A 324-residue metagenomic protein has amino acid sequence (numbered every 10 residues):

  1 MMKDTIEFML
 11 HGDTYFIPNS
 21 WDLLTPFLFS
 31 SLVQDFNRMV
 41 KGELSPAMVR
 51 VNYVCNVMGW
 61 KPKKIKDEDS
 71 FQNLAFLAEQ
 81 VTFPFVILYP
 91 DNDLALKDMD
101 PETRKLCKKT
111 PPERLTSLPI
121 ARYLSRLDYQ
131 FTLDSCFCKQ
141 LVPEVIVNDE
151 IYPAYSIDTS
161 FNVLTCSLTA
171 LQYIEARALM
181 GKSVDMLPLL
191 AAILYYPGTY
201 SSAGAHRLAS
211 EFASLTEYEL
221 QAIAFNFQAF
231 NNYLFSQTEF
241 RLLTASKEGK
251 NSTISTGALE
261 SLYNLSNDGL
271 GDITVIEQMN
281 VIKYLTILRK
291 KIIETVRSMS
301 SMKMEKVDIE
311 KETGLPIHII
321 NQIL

Functional and structural regions predicted by a protein language model:
M1-K303, V307, E312-L324: An amphipathic, hydrophobic-aromatic interaction surface with interspersed Lys/Arg that forms lipid/phosphate-bearing
